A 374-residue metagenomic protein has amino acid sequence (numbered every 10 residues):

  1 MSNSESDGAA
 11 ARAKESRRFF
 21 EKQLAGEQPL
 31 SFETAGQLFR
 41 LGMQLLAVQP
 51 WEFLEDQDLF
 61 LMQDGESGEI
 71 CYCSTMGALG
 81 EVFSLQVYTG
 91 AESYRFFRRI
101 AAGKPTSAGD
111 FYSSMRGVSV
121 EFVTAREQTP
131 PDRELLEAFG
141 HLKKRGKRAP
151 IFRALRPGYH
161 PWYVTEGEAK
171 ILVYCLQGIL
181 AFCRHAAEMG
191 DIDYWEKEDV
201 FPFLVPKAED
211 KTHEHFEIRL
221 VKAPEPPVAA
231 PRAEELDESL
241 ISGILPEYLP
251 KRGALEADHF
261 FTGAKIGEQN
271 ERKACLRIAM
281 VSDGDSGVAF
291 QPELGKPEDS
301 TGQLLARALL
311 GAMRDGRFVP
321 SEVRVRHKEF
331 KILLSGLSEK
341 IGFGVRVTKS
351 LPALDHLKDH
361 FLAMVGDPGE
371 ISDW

Functional and structural regions predicted by a protein language model:
S2-A279, G284-W374: Secondary-structure boundary/capping micro-motif
